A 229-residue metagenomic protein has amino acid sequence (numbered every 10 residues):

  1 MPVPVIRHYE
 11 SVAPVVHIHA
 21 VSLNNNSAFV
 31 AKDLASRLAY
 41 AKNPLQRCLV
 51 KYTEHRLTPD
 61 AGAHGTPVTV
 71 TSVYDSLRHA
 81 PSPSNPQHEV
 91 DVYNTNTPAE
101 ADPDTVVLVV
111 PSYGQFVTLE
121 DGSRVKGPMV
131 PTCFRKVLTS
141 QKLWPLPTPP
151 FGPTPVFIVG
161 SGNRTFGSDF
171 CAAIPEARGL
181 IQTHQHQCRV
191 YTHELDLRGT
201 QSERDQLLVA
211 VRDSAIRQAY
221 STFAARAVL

Functional and structural regions predicted by a protein language model:
P2-T139: N-terminal beta1-alpha1-beta2 submodule of the flavodoxin-like/Rossmannoid cofactor-binding fold
A61, T66-T69, V73-R78, S82 (+1 more regions): FMN-binding flavodoxin-like domain, especially the glycine-rich phosphate-binding loop
